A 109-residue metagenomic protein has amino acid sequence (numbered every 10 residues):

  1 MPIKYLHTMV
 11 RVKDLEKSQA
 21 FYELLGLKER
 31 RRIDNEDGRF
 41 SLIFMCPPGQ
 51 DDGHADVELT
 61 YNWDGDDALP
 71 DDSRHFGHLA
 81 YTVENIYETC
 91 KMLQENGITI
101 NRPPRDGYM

Functional and structural regions predicted by a protein language model:
P2, M9-H54, E95, G107-M109: Core segments of cupin and vicinal oxygen chelate
K4, S41, A55, D72-G77: Residues that flank catalytic or metal-binding motifs in active/ligand-binding sites
K13-E16, N62-M109: Vicinal oxygen chelate
